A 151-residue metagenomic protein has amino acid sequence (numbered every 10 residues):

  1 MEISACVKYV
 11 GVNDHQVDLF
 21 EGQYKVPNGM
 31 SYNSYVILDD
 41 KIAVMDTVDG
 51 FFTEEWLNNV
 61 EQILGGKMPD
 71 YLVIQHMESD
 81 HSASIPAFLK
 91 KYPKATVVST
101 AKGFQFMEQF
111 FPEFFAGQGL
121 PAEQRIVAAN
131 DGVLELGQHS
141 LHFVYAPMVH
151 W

Functional and structural regions predicted by a protein language model:
M1-A5, S99-W151: Metallo-beta-lactamase
E2-V60, L64: Conserved beta-strand hairpin/beta-sheet module of binuclear metal-dependent hydrolase folds, prominently
V17, M77-S82, F104-M107, H150-W151: Active-site environment of divalent metal-dependent phosphoester hydrolases
V26-S31, Q62-G66, K91-K94, A116-L120 (+2 more regions): Short, low-complexity, polar/charged sequence segments that are solvent-exposed and flexible
K41-A43, Y71, H139: Structural motif
M45-T47, I74-M77, S99-A101, A146: Short His-Asn-centered micro-motif
F51-V98: Active-site metal-binding motif and surrounding structural segment of the metallo-beta-lactamase
